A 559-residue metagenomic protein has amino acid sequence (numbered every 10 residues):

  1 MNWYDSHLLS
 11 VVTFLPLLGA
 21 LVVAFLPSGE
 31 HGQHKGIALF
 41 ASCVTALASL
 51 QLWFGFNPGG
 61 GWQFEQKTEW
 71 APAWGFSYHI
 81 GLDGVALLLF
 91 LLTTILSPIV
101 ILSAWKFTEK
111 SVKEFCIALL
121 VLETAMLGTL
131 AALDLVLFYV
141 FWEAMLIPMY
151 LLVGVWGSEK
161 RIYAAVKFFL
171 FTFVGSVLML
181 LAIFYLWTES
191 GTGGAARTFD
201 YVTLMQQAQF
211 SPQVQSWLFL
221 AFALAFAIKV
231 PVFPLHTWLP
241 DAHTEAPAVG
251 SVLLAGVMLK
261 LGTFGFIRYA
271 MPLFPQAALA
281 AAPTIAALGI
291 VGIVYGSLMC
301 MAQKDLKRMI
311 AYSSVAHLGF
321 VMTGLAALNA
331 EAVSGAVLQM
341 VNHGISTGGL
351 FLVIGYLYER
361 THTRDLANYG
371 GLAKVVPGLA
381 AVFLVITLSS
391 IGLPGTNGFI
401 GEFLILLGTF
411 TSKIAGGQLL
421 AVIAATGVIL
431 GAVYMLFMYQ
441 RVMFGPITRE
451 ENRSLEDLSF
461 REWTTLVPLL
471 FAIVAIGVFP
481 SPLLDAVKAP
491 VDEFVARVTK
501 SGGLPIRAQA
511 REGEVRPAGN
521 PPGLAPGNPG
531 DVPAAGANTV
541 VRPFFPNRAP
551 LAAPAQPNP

Functional and structural regions predicted by a protein language model:
M1-L8, F25-I117, T192-Q209, V515-N520 (+3 more regions): Transmembrane helix-loop-helix hairpins at membrane boundaries of multipass inner-membrane proteins
N2-W3, G81, L127-L133, I267-A281 (+2 more regions): Helix-coil boundary and interhelical linker segments in multi-pass alpha-helical membrane proteins
S10-F25, F40-F54, F90-A104, L122-T124 (+6 more regions): Central hydrophobic cores of alpha-helical transmembrane segments in multi-pass inner-membrane proteins across all
A20-H31, S97-E109, L151-K160, V230-T244 (+2 more regions): C-terminal ends of transmembrane helices
G29-G32, E114-V214, M299-Y312, A316-L366: Alpha-helical multi-pass transmembrane bundles of energy-transducing inner-membrane proteins
F56-S77, V177-H236, D241, F266-T284 (+5 more regions): Juxtamembrane/interfacial segments at transmembrane-helix boundaries in multi-pass membrane proteins
F233, T347-F351, Q418-S454: Predominantly late transmembrane helices and immediately cytosolic-facing juxtamembrane segments
V376-G378, M435-A525, P529-P559: Cytoplasmic/organellar membrane-interface segments at the starts of transmembrane helices in multi-pass inner-membrane
